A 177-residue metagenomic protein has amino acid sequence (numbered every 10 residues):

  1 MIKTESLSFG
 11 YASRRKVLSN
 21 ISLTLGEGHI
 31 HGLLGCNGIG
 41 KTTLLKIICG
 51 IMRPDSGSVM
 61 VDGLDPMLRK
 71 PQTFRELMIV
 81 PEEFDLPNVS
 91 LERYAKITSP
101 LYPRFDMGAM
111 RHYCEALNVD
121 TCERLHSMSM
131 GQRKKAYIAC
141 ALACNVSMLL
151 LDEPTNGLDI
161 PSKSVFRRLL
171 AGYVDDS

Functional and structural regions predicted by a protein language model:
M1-N20, T24-E27, G32: A short, flexible loop at the N-terminus of ABC-type nucleotide-binding domains that lies
L34-C36: The feature captures the beta-strand-to-loop junction immediately N-terminal to the Walker
C49: Helix-to-loop junction immediately C-terminal to a conserved catalytic motif
G57-L68, Q72-T73: Conserved ABC transporter NBD signature motif
I79-A136: ABC-family P-loop ATPase nucleotide-binding domains
L149-E153, L158: Catalytic Walker B motif of ABC-type/P-loop ATPase nucleotide-binding domains
K163-D176: Helical segment within the ABC ATPase nucleotide-binding domain
